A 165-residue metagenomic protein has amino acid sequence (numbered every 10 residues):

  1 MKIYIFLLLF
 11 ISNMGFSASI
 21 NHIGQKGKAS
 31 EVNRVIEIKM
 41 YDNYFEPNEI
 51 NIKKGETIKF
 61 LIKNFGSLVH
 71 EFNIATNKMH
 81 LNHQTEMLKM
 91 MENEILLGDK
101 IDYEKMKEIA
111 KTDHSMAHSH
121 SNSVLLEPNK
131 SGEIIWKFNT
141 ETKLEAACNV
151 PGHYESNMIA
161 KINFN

Functional and structural regions predicted by a protein language model:
Y4-N13: Sec-dependent N-terminal signal peptides
A18-Q25, Y44, F65-V69, G98-A110 (+1 more regions): Extracellular/periplasmic metallocenter environments
K26-T57, S115: N-terminal edge beta-strand
V32-I36, K54-I58, L68-H70, K130-G132 (+1 more regions): Envelope-exposed proteins and targeting segments
F60-I62: Aromatic/hydrophobic beta-strand junction motif of beta-rich domains
E71-A75: Beta-strand signatures of extracellular beta-sandwich domains
T76-N82, N163-N165: Short edge-strand/loop segments of extracellular domains
Q84-L88: Outer-membrane beta-barrel and related beta-rich outer-membrane complex signature in Gram-negative bacteria
